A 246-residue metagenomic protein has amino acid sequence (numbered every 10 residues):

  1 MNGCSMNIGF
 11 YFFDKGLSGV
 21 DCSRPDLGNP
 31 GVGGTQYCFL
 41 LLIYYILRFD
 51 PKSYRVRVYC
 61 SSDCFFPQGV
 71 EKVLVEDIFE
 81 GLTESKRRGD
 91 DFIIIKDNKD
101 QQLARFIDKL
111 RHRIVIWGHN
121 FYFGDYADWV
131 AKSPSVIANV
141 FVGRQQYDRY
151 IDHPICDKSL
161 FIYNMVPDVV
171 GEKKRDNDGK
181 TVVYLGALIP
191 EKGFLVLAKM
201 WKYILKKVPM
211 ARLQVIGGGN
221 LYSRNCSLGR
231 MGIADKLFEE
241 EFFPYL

Functional and structural regions predicted by a protein language model:
M1-C60: N-terminal subdomain of nucleotide-sugar transferases
N7-Y11, V140, K173-K192, A198-L205 (+1 more regions): Conserved donor-binding/catalytic core segment of Leloir-type glycosyltransferases
I8-G9, D90-D97, F106-F123, I137-G143 (+1 more regions): Active-site proximal beta-strand in glycosyltransferases
F13, T35-C38, I95-D97, F141-R144 (+2 more regions): Replace "coordinates the UDP/GDP/TDP-sugar" with "coordinates nucleotide-activated sugar donors
V58-C60, I94, Y163, R212-G217: Short beta-strand segments
C64, K99-D100, Q145-Y147: Alpha-helix capping/helix-boundary segments
D125-V130, P134-S159, V166-G171: A short, active-site helix/loop in glycosyltransferases that binds the activated sugar's phosphate group
G217, N225-L246: Nucleotide-activated donor-binding/catalytic signature segment of Leloir-type glycosyltransferases, i.e., the conserved
